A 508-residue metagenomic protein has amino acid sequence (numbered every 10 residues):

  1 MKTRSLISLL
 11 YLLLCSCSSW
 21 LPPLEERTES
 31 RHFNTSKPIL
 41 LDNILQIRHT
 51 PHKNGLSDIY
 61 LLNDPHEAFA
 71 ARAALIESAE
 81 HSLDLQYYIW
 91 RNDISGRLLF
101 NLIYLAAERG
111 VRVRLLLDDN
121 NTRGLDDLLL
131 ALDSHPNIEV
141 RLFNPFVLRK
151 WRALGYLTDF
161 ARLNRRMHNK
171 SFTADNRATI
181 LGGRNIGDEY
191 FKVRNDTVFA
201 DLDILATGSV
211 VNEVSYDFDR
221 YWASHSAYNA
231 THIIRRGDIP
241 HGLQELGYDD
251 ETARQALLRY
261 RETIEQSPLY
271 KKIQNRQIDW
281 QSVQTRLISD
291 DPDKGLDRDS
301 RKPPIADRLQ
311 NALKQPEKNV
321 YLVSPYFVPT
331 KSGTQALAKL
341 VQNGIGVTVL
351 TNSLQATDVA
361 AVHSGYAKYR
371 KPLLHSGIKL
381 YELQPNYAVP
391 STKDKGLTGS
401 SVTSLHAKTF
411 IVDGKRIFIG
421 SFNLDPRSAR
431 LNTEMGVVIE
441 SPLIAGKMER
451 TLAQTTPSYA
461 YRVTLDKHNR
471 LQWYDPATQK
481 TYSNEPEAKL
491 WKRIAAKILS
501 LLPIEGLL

Functional and structural regions predicted by a protein language model:
M1-L6: Bacterial N-terminal signal peptides that target proteins for export
I7-S16: Bacterial N-terminal signal peptides
C17-H168, A174-L508: Charged, low-complexity intrinsically disordered terminal segments
